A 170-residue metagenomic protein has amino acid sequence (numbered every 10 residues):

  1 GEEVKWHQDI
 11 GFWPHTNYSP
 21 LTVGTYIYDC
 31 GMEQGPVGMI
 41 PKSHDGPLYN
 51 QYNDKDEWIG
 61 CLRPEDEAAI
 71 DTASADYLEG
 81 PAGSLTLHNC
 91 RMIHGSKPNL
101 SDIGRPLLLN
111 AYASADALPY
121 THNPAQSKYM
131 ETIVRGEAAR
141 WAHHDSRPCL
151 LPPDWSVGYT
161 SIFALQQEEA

Functional and structural regions predicted by a protein language model:
G1-E3, Y18-P20, R105: Short connector loops at helix/strand junctions that flank enzyme active sites, especially segments positioning acidic
G1-G11: Short acidic (Asp/Glu) patches
H7, P14-M32, E79-A82, L87 (+1 more regions): Short, conserved beta-strand element in jelly-roll/cupin
Q8, A73-A75, R105: Short beta-strand-initiation
P14-T16, L48, S96, T121: Active-site-proximal flexible loops/turns
C30-K97: Double-stranded beta-helix
L85, R91-A170: Non-heme Fe(II)/2-oxoglutarate
